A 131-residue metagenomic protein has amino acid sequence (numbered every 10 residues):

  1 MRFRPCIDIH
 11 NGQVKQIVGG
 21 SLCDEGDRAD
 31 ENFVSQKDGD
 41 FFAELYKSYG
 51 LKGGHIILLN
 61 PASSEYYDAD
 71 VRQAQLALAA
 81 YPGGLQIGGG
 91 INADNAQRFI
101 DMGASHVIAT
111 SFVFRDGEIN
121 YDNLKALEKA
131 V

Functional and structural regions predicted by a protein language model:
M1-G83, I91-D94, F114-R115: Conserved N-terminal beta1-alpha1 strand-loop-helix module at the mouth
M1-R2, A43-E44, N120-V131: Short amphipathic alpha-helices and their capping/turn segments at secondary-structure boundaries
V18-S21, A69-V71, I100-G103, Y121-L124: Short, glycine/charged-enriched secondary-structure capping and boundary segments
G50, Y81-G83, R98-V107, K129-V131: Glycine-enriched alpha-helix->loop->beta-strand junction motifs that scaffold or abut catalytic
P61, R98-N123: Glycine-rich phosphate-binding active-site loops on the catalytic face of alpha/beta enzymes
I87: Conserved phosphate/oxyanion-binding catalytic-loop motifs
